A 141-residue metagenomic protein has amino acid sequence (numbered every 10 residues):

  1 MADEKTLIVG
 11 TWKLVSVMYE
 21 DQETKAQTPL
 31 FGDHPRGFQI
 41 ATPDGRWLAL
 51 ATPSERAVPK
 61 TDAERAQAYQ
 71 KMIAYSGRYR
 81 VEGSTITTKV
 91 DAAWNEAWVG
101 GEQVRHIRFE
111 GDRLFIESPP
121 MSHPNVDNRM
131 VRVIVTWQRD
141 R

Functional and structural regions predicted by a protein language model:
M1-A74, V81-R141: Lipid interaction determinants
